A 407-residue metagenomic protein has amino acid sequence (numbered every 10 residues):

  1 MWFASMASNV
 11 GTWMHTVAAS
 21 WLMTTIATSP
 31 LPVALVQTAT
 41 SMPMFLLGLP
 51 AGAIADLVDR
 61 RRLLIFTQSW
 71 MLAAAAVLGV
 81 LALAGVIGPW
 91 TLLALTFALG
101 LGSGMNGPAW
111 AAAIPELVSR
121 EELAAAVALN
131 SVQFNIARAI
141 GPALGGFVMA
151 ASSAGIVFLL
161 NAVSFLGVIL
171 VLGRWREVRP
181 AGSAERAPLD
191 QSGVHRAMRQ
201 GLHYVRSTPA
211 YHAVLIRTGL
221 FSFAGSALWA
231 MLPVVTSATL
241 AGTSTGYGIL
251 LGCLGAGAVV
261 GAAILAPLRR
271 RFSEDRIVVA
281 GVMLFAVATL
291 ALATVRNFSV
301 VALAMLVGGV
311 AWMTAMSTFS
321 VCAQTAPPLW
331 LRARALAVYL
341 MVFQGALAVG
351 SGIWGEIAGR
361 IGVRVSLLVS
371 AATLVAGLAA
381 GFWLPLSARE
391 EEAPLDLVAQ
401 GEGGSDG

Functional and structural regions predicted by a protein language model:
M1-G407: Alpha-helical transmembrane-bundle signature of multi-pass membrane transport and export proteins
